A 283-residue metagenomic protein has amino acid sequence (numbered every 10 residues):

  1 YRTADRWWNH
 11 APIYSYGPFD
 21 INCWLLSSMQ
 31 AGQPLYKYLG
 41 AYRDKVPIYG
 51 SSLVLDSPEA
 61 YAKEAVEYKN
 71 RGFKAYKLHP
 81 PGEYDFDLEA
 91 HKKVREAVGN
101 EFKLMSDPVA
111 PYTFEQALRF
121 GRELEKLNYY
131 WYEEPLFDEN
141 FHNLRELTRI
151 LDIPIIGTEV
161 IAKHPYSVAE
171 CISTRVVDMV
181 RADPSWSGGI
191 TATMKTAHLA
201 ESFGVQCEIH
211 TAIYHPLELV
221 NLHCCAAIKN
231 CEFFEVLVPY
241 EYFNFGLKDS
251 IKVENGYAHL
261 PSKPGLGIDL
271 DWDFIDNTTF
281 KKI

Functional and structural regions predicted by a protein language model:
Y1-Q30: Metal- or metallocofactor-binding catalytic centers and their adjacent structured scaffolds across diverse enzyme
Y16, L53, H79-E83, S106-A110 (+6 more regions): Glycine- and other small-residue-rich loops at beta-strand/loop junctions that grip anionic moieties
F19, G32, Y76, D107 (+5 more regions): Conserved, mostly hydrophobic/aromatic
S28-M29, Q33-K45, A258: N-terminal amphipathic alpha-helix/helix-capping segment at the start of soluble metabolic enzymes
Q33, Q206-C207, K281: Ligand-binding pocket scaffold of soluble enzyme catalytic domains
A41-L151: Metal-dependent enolase-superfamily TIM-barrel catalytic cores that perform enediolate-based chemistry
R122, N128, E139-Y257, P261: Shared catalytic-loop signature of beta/alpha-barrel
L266-I283: Extended hydrophobic packing segments that form well-structured cores
